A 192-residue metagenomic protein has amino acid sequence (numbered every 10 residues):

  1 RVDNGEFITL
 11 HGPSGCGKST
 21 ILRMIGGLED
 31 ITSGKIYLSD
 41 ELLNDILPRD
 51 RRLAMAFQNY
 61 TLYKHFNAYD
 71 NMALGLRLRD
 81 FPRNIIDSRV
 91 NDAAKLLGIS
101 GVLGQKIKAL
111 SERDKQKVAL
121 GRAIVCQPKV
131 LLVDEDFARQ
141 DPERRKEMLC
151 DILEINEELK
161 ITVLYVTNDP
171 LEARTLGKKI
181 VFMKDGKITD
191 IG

Functional and structural regions predicted by a protein language model:
H11-P13: The feature captures the beta-strand-to-loop junction immediately N-terminal to the Walker
G26: Helix-to-loop junction immediately C-terminal to a conserved catalytic motif
L42, R77, N84-V102, L153-E154: Conserved ABC ATPase "signature" region
F66-G75: Short coil-to-helix segment of the ABC ATPase nucleotide-binding domain corresponding to the Q-loop/switch region
K106-L110, D114: Conserved ABC ATPase signature
Q127: Conserved catalytic motifs of ABC-family nucleotide-binding domains
